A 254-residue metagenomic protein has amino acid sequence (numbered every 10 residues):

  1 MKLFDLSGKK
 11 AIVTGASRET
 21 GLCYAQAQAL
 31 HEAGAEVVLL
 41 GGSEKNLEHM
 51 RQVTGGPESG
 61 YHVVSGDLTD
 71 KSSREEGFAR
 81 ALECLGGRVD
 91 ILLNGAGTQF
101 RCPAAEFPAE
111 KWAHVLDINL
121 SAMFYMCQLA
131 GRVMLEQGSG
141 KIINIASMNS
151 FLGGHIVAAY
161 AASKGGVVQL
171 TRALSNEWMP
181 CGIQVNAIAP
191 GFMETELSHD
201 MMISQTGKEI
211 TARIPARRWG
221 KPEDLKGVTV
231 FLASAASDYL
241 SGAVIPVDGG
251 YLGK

Functional and structural regions predicted by a protein language model:
K2, L152, K208, A212-R213 (+2 more regions): Short C-terminal tail/terminal secondary-structure segment of NAD(P)H-dependent dehydrogenase/reductase domains
D5-V38: Canonical Rossmann dinucleotide-binding motif of NAD(H)/NADP(H)-dependent dehydrogenases/reductases, specifically
P103-A104, K111-L116, I142, S198 (+1 more regions): Substrate-binding pocket helix/loop in short-chain dehydrogenase/reductase
A105, L152-A158, P180, R217 (+1 more regions): Active-site loop immediately N-terminal to the catalytic Tyr-X3-Lys motif of short-chain dehydrogenase/reductase
C127, S163, T171: Active-site helix of classical SDR
R132, N176-P180, D238: Alpha-helical segment proximal to the catalytic Tyr-Lys
S147: Residue(s) in the substrate-gating loop at a strand-loop-helix junction that position the organic substrate next
